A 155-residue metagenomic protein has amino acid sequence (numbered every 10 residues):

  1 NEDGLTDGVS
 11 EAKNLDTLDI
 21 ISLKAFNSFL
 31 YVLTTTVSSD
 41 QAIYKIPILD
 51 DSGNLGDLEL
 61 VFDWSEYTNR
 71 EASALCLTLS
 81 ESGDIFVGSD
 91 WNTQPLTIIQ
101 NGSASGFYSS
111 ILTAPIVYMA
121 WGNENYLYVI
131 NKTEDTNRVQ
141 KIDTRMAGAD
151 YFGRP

Functional and structural regions predicted by a protein language model:
N1, A42-Y44, Q94-I98, R138-K141: A short loop-to-beta-strand structural motif that recurs across blades of beta-propeller domains
N1, S28, T35-S38, I48 (+5 more regions): Short loop/turn segments immediately following the C-termini of beta-strands
N1-L5, K45-N54, G102-S103, I142-F152: Short loop/turn segments immediately following beta-strands, especially the blade-tip and inter-blade linker loops
V9-L33, W64-D84, I111-L127: Beta-rich, blade/repeat-based domains predominating in secreted/periplasmic proteins but also intracellular
S10, N14, L23, L33-S65: Histidine/lysine/aspartate-rich catalytic loop segments that bind and position anionic ligands
D51-T113: Glycine/small-residue-rich hydrophobic helix-like segments
Y118-P155: Blade-level signature of beta-propeller repeat domains, shared across WD40, Kelch, NHL, RCC1 and BNR/Asp-box propellers
